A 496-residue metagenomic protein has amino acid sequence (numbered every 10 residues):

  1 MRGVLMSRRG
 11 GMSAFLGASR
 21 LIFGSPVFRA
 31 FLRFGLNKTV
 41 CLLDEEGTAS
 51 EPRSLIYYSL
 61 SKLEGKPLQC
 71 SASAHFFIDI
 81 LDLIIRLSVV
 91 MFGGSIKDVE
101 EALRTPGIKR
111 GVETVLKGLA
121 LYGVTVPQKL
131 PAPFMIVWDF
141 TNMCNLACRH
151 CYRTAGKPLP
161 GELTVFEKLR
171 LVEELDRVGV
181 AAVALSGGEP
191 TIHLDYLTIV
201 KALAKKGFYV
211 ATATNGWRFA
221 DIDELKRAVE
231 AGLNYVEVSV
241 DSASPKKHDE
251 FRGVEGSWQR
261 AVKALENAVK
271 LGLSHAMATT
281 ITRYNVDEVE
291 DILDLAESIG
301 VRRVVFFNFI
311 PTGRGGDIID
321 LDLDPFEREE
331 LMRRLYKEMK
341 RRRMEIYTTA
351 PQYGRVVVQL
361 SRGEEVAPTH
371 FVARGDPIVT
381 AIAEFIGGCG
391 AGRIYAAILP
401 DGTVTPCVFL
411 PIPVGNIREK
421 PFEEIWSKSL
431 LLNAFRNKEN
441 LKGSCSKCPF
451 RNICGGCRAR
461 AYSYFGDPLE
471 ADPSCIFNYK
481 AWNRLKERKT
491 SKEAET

Functional and structural regions predicted by a protein language model:
R2-D44: Non-catalytic protein-protein interaction scaffold segments in large eukaryotic complex-forming proteins
P52-D223, R227-A231: Conserved alpha-helical substructure of the radical SAM core
E162-S186, I192-D324: Radical SAM/AdoMet-radical enzyme domain recognition
E174-G187, N437, A471-T496: Short Fe-S-cluster ligation motifs
F326-V379, T403-G455, K492-E495: C-terminal accessory region of radical SAM enzymes
C389-R393: Short, small/polar residue-rich loop motifs at catalytic or cofactor-binding pockets
I398-L399: Short, acidic, Ser/Thr-enriched surface-loop or helix-capping motifs
E439-R484: Cysteine-cluster motifs in flexible loop/terminal segments that predominantly coordinate metals
